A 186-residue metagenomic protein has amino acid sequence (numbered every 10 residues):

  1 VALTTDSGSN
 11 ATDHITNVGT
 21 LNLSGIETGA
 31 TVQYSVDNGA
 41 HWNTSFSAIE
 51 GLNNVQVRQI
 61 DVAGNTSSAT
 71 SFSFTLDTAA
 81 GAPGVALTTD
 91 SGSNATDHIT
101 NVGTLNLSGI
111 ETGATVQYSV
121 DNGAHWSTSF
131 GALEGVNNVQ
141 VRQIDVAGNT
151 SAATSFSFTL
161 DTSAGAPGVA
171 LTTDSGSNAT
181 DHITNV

Functional and structural regions predicted by a protein language model:
V1-V186: Low-complexity, disordered linker/stalk regions enriched in Pro/Thr/Ser/Gly
